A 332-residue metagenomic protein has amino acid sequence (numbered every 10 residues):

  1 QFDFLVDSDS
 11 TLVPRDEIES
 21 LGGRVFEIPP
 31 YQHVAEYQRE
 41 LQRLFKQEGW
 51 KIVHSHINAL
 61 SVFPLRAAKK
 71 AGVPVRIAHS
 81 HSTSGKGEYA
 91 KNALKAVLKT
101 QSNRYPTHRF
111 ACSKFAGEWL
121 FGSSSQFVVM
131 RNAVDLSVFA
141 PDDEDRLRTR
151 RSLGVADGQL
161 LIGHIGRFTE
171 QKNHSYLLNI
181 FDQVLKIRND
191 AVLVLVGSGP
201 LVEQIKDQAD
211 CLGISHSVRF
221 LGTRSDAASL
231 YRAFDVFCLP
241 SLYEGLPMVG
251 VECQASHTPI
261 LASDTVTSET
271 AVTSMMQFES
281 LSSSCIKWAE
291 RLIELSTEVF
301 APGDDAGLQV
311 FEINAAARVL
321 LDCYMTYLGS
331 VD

Functional and structural regions predicted by a protein language model:
Q1-E36, E40, P200-L201, C323 (+1 more regions): N-terminal strand-loop element at the rim of the active site of nucleotide-sugar-dependent glycosyltransferases
R24, K206-G222: Nucleotide-activated donor-binding/catalytic signature segment of Leloir-type glycosyltransferases, i.e., the conserved
S55-S61, S80: Short His-centered aromatic/hydrophobic patch
R104-D145: Donor nucleotide-sugar binding/catalytic pocket of nucleotide-sugar-dependent glycosyltransferases
L160-Q183, P200-K206: A conserved mid-protein helix/loop that constitutes part of the nucleotide-sugar donor-binding site
T223, L242: Aromatic "clamp/platform" in nucleotide-sugar-dependent glycosyltransferases that forms part of the donor/acceptor
E269-F300, N314: Change "using UDP/GDP/dTDP sugars" to "using nucleotide sugars
V299-D332: A charged, aromatic-enriched C-terminal amphipathic alpha-helix characteristic of glycosyltransferases across folds
